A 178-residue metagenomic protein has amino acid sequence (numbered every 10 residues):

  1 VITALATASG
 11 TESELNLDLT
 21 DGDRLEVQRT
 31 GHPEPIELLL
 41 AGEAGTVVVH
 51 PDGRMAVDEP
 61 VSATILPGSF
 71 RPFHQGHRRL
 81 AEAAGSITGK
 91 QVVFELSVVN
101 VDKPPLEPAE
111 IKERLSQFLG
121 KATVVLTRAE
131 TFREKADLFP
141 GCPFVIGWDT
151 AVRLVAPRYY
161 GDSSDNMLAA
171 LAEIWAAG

Functional and structural regions predicted by a protein language model:
V1-G178: Nucleotidyltransferase catalytic core that binds NTPs
